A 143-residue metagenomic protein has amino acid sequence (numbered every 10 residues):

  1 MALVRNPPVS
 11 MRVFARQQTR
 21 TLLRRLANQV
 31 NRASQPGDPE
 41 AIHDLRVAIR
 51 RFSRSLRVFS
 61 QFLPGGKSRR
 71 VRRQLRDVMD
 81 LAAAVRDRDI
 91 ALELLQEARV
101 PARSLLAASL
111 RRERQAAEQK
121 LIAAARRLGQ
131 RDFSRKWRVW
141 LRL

Functional and structural regions predicted by a protein language model:
M1-L143: Function-determining surface determinants
